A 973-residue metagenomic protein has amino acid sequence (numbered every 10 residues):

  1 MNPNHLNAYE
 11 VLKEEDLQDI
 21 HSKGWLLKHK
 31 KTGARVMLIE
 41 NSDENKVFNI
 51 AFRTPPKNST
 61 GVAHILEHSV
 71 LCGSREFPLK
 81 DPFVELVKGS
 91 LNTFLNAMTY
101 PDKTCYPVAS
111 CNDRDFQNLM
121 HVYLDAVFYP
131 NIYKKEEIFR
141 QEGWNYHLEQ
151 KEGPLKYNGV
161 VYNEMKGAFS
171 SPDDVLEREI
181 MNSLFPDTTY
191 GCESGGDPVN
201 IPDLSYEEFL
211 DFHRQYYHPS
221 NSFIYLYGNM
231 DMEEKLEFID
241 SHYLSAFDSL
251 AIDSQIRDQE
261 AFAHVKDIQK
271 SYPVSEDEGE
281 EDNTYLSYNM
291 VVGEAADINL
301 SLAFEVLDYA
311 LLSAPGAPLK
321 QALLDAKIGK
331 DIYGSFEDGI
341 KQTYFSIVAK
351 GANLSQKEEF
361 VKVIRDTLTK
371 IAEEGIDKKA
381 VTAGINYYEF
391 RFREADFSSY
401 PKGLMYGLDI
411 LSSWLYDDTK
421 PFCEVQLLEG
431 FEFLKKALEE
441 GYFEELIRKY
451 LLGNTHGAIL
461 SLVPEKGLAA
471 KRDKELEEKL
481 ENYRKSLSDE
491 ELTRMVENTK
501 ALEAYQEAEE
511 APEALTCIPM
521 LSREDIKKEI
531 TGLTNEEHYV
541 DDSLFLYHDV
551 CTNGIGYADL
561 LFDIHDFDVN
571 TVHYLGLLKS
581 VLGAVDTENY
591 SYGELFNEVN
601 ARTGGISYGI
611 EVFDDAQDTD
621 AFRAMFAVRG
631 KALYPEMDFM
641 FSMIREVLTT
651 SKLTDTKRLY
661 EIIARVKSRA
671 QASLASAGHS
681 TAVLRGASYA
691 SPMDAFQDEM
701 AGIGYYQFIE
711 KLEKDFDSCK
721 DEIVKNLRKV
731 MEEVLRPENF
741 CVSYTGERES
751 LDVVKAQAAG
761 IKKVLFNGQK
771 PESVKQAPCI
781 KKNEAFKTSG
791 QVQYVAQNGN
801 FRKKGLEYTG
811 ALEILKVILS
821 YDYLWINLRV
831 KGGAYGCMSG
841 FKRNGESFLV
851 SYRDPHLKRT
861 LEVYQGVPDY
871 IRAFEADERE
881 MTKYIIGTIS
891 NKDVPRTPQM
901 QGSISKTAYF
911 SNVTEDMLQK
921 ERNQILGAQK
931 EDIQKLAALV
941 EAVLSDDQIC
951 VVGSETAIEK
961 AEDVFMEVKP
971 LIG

Functional and structural regions predicted by a protein language model:
M1-V47: Non-catalytic terminal extensions that flank enzyme cores
E40-S42, N49-A51, Y162, K166-S170 (+10 more regions): His/Glu-based metal-binding/catalytic segments typifying zinc-dependent metallopeptidases
N45-P55, D81-Y129, E136-H147, D174-V199 (+12 more regions): M16 family metallopeptidases and their MPP-like homologs
V62, L66-V70, L578: Active-site His/Glu-centered metal-binding helix of metallohydrolases
F94, L210-R214, P273-E276, L319 (+11 more regions): Generic recognition of flexible, low-complexity loop/linker segments
Q150-N221, Y225-Y243, F247-S275, E280-D282 (+1 more regions): Hydrophobic, small-residue-rich alpha-helical packing segments that form membrane-like cores
N158, L210-S241, G702, V724-A758 (+1 more regions): Non-catalytic, conformational "gating/processing" segments within enzyme and secreted inhibitor domains
D211, F223, M232-A251, E374 (+2 more regions): Extended, regular secondary-structure scaffolds
